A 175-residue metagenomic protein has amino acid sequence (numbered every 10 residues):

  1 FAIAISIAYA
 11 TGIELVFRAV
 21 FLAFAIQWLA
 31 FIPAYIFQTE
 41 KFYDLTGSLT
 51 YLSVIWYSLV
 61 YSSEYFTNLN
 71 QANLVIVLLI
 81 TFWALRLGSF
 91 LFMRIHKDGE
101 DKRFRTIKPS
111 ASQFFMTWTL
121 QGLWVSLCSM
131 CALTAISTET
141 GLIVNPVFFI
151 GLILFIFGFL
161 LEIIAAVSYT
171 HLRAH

Functional and structural regions predicted by a protein language model:
I5-R18, W56-L78, S129-F149: Helix-coil boundary and interhelical linker segments in multi-pass alpha-helical membrane proteins
I13, Y35-K41: Membrane-interface helix caps and helix-loop-helix hairpins in membrane proteins
E14, R18-L22, T50, V75 (+4 more regions): Alpha-helical transmembrane segments of integral membrane proteins
L22-P33, T50-Y57: Central hydrophobic cores of alpha-helical transmembrane segments in multi-pass inner-membrane proteins across all
Q27-I32, T81-K97, L127-C131, I153-Y169: Transmembrane alpha-helical segments that form the membrane-embedded catalytic/substrate-channel core of multi-pass
Y43, L49-Y51, E100-M116: Juxtamembrane helix-capping/reentrant segments at transmembrane boundaries
S48-L52, W118-L133: Core segments of transmembrane alpha-helices that mediate helix-helix packing or line hydrophobic substrate/ligand
T170-H175: Conserved small/polar residues in nucleotide/adenosyl-binding loops
